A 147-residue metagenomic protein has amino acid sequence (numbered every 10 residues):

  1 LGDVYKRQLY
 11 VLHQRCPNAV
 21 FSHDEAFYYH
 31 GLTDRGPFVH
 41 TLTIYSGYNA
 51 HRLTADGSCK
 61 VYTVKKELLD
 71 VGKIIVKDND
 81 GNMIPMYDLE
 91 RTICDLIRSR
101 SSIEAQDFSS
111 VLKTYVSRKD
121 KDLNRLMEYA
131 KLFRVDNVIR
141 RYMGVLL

Functional and structural regions predicted by a protein language model:
L1-Y5: Short, small-residue-biased leader/transition segments that mark boundaries at the very start of proteins
K6-V20: Short, structured active-site "lid" loops
L9, H23, L126: Generic structural marker for isolated residues within well-ordered, non-membrane alpha-helices of soluble domains
S22-H23, D88: Helix N-cap / beta->alpha transition motif
Y29-L147: Phosphate-handling catalytic interfaces
